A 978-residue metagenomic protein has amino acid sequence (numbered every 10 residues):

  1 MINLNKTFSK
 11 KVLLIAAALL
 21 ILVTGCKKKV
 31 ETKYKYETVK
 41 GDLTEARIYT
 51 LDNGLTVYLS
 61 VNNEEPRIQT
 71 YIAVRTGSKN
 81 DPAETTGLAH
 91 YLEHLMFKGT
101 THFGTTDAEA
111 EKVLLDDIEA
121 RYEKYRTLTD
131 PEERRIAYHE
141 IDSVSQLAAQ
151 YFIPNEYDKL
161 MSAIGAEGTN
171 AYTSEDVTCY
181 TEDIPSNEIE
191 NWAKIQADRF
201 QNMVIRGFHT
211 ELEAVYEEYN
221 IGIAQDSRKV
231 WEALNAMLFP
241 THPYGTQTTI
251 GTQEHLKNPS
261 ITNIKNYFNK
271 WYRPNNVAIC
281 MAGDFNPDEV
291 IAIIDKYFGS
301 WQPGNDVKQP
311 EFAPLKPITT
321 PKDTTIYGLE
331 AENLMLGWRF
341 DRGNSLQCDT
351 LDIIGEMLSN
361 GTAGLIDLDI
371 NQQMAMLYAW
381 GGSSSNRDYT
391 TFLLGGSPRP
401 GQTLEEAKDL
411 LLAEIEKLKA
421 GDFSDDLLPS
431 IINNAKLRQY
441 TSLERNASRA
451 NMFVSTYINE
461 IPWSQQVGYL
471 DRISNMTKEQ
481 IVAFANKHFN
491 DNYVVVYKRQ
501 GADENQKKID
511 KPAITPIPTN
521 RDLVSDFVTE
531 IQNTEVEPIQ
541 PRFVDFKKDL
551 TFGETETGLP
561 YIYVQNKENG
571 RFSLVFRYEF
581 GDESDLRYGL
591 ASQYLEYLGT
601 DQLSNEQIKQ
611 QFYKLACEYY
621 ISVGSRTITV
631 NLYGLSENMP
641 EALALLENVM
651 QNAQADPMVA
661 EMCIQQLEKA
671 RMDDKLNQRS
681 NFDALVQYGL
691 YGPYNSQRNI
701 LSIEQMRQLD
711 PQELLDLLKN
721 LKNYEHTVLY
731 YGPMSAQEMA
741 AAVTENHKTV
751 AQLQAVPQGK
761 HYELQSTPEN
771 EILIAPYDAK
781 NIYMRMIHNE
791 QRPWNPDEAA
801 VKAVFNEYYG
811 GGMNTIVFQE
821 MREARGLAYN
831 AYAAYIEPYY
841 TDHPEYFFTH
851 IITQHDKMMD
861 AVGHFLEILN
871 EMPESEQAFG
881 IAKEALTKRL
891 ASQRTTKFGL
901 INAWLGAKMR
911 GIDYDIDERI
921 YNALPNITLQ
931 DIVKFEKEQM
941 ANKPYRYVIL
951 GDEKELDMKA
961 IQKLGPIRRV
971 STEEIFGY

Functional and structural regions predicted by a protein language model:
M1-S9: N-terminal secretory signal peptides that target proteins for export/translocation
K10-A16: Sec-dependent signal peptide recognition, specifically the positively charged N-region followed immediately by
V23-G25: C-terminal motif of bacterial Sec signal peptides marking the signal peptidase cleavage site
K27-V30, T50, A108-K308, R342 (+3 more regions): Charge-rich, well-structured scaffold segments of protease-associated domains
E37-A73, D549-Q565: Mature N-terminal segment immediately following signal peptide/propeptide cleavage in secreted/periplasmic
N53, N62-E64, A73-G77, T100-T101 (+19 more regions): Solvent-exposed coil/turn segments that connect beta secondary-structure elements in extracytoplasmic/periplasmic
G54, N63-K112, L336, L346-L358 (+8 more regions): Active/ligand-binding-proximal structured segments within catalytic/core domains that scaffold catalytic residues
N220, A236, D306-A363, G395 (+6 more regions): His/Glu-based metal-binding/catalytic segments typifying zinc-dependent metallopeptidases
